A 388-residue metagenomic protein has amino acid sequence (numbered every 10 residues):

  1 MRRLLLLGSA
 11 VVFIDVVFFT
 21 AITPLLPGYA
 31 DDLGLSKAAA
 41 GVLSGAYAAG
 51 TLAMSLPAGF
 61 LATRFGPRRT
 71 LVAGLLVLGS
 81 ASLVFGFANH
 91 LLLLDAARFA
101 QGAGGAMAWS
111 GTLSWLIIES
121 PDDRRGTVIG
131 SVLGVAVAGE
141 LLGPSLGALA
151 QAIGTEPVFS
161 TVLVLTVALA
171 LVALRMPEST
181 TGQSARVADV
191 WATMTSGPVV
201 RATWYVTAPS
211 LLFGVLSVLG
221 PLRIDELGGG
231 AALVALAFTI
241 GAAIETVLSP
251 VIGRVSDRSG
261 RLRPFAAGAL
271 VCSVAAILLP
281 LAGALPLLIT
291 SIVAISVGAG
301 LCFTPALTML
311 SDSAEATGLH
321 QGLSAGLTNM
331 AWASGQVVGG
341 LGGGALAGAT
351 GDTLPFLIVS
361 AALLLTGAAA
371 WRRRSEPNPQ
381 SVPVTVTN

Functional and structural regions predicted by a protein language model:
M1, M176-Y205: Juxtamembrane intracellular "pre-TM" segments in multi-pass secondary transporters
G34, G66, F87-L92, G228 (+2 more regions): Helix-breaking motifs and short loop linkers at transmembrane-helix boundaries and internal kinks in secondary membrane
L76-N89, V271-G283: C-terminal ends and interior cores of transmembrane alpha-helices in multi-pass membrane transporters/permeases
A97-A136: Cytoplasmic helix-loop-helix junction between adjacent transmembrane helices in 12-TM secondary transporters
M107-S120, C302-A316: Intracellular juxtamembrane helix-capping segments at the cytosolic ends of symmetry-related transmembrane helices
S131-L174: Helix-loop-helix hairpin linking two adjacent transmembrane segments in secondary transporters
V164-G182, A369-R374: C-terminal membrane-cytosol helix-exit motif in multi-pass small-molecule transporters
